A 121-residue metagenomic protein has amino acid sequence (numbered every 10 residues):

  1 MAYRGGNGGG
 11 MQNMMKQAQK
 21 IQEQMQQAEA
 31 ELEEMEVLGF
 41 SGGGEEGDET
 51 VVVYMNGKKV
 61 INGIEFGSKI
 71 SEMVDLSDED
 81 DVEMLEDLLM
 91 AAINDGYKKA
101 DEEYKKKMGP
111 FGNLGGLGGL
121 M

Functional and structural regions predicted by a protein language model:
M1-G43, K98-M121: Long amphipathic alpha-helical segments used for membrane anchoring, targeting, substrate engagement, or oligomerization
G8-G9, M15, V74-M90: Ordered, soluble secondary-structure elements with a strong preference for glycine-centered loop motifs and nearby
A18, K59, L89: Residue-level signature of catalytic and energy-coupling elements of molecular machines, predominantly ATP/GTP-dependent
E45-G63: N-terminal intrinsically disordered, cationic/polar leader segments that include organellar targeting peptides
S68-E72: A short acidic/small-residue loop/turn micro-motif
L88, A92-A100: Stable alpha-helical structural segments in soluble proteins, enriched in small hydrophobic residues
